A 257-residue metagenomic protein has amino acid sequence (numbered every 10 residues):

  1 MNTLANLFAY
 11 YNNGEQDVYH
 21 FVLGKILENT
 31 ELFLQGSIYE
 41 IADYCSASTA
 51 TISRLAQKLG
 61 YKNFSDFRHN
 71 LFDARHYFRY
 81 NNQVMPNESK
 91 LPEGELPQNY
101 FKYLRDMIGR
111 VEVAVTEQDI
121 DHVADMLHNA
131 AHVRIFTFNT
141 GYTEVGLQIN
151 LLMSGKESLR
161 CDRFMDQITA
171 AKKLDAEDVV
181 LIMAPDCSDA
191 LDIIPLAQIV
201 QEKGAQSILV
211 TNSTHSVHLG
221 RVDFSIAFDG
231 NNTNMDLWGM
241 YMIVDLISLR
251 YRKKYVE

Functional and structural regions predicted by a protein language model:
N2-A5, N13-V18, E31-Q35, D43-S46 (+1 more regions): HTH-adjacent hinge/linker in prokaryotic transcriptional regulators
Y19, A42-C45, A124, M240-S248: Short, amphipathic alpha-helical "lid/cap" segments that border enzyme active or binding sites
F21-L27: Pre-recognition alpha-helix immediately N-terminal to the DNA-recognition helix within helix-turn-helix or winged-helix
Y44, V179, M183, S188-N234: C-terminal all-alpha effector/ligand-binding and dimerization domain of prokaryotic HTH-type transcriptional repressors
A50: Key DNA-contact positions within bacterial/archaeal DNA-binding proteins
M107-K203: Mid-protein regulatory/catalytic core that forms ligand/cofactor-binding pockets and protein-protein interaction
L219-E257: Short alpha-helices
